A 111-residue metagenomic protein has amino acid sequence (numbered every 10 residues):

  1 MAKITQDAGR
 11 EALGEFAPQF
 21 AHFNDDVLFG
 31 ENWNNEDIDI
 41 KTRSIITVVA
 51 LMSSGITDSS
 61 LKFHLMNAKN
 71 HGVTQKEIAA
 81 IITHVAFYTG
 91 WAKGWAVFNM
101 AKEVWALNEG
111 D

Functional and structural regions predicted by a protein language model:
M1-T42, N70, G94-D111: Acidic, glycine/proline-rich low-complexity segments that act as flexible tails and inter-domain linkers
H22-N24, G55-L61: Short acidic alpha-helix initiation/capping motifs at coil-to-helix transition points, especially at protein N-termini
W33, G55-I56, V73: Residues in soluble alpha-helical coiled-coils and helical-bundle/repeat scaffolds
R43-L51, L61, A79-I82: Short, structured motif recognition centered on aromatic/hydrophobic residues
A50-T57, T89-G90: Short alpha-helix boundary/capping elements
M52, N67-H71, F87: Short basic/hydrophobic patches in alpha-helices and adjacent helix-turn junctions that form amphipathic surface motifs
S59-A79: Mid-chain, well-packed structural core segment of small domains
A79-K102: C-terminal structural segments of small proteins and small subunits
